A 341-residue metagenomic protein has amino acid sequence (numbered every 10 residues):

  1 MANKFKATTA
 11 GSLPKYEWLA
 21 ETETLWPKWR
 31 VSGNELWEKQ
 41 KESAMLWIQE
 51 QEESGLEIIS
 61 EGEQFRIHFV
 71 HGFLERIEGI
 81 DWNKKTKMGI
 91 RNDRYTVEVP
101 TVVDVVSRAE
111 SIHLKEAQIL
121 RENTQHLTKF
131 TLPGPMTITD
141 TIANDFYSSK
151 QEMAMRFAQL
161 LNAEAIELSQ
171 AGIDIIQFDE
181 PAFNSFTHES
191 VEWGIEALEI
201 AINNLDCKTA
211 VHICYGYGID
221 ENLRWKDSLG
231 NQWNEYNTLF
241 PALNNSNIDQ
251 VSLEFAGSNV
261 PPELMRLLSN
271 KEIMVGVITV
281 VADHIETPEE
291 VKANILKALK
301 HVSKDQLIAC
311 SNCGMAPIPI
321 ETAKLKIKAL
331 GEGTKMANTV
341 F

Functional and structural regions predicted by a protein language model:
M1-F341: Domain-level signal for soluble alpha/beta catalytic cores
